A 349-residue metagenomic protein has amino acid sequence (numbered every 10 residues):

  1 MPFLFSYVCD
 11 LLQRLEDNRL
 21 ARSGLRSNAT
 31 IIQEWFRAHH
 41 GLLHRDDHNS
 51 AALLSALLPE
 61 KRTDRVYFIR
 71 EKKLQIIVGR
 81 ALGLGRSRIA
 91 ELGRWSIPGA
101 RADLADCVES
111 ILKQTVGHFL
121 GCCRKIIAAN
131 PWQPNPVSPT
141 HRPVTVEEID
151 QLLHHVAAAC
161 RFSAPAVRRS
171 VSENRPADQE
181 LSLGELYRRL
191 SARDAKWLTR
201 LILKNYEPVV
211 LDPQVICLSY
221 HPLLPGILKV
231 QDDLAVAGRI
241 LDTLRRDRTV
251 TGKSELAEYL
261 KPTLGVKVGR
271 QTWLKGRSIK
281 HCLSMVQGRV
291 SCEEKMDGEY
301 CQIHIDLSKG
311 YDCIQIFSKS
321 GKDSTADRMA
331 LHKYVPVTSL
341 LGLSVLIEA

Functional and structural regions predicted by a protein language model:
M1-E348: N-terminal nucleic-acid-engaging modules of covalent nucleotidyltransferase systems
